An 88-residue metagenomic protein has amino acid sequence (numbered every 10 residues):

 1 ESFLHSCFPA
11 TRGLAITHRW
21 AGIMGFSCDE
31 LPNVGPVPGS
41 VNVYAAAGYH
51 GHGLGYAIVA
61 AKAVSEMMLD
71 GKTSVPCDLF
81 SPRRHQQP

Functional and structural regions predicted by a protein language model:
E1-A21: Flavin-binding catalytic cores
S6, N33-V34: Short, flexible, glycine/charge-rich loop motifs used to bind or transfer phosphoryl groups or to couple energy/partner
R12-G13, G22-G25, V34, H85-P88: Mid-to-C-terminal Rossmann-like scaffold of FAD/NAD(P)H-dependent oxidoreductases
C28: Active-site-proximal catalytic alpha-helix in oxidoreductases
L31, V37-P88: C-terminal lid/capping helical subdomain adjacent to the catalytic/cofactor pocket in oxidative enzymes
